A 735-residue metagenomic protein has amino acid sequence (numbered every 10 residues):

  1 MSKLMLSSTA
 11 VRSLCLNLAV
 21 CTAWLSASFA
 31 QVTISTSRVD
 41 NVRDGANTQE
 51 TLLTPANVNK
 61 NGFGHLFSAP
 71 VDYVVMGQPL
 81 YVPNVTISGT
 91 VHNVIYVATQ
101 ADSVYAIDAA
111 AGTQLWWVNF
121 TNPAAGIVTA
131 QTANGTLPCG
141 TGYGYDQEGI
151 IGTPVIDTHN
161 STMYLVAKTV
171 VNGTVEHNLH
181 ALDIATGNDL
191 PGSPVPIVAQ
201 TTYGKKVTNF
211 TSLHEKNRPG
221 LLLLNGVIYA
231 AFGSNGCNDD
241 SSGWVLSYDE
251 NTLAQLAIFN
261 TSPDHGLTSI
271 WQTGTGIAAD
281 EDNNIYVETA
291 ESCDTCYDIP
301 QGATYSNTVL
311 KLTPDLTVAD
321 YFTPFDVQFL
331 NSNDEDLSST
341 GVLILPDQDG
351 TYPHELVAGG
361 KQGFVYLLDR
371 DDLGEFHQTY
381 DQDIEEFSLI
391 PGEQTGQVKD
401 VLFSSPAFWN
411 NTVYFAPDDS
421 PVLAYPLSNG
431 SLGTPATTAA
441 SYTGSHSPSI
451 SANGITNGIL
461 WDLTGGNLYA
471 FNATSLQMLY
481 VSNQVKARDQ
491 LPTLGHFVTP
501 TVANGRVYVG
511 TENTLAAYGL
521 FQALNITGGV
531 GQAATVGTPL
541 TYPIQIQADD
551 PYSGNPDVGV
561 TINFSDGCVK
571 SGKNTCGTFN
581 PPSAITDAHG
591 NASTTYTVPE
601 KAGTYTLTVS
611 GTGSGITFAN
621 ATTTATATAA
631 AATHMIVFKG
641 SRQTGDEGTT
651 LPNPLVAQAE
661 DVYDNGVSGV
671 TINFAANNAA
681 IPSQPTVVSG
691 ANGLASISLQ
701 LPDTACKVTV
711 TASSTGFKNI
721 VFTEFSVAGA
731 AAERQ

Functional and structural regions predicted by a protein language model:
M1-V11: N-terminal secretory signal peptides that target proteins for export/translocation
S13-A27: Bacterial N-terminal signal peptides
V32-T313, V318-Q348, H354-G374, F403-A424 (+4 more regions): Mobile, glycine-rich extracellular loop/lid and propeptide segments that shape or gate substrate/ligand access
P300, D371-G392: Surface-exposed, extracytoplasmic segments of Gram-negative outer-membrane nutrient-acquisition systems
F387-L402, A439-S447, Q477-V502: Conserved blade-ending motifs and adjacent loop-strand segments that build the rim/top face of beta-propeller domains
S451-N453: Extended C-terminal subregions enriched in glycine
K486-Y518, T595-T597, G603-F618: Extended, hydrophobic interaction surfaces within ordered domains
F521-Q735: The feature marks long extracellular or luminal low-complexity segments
